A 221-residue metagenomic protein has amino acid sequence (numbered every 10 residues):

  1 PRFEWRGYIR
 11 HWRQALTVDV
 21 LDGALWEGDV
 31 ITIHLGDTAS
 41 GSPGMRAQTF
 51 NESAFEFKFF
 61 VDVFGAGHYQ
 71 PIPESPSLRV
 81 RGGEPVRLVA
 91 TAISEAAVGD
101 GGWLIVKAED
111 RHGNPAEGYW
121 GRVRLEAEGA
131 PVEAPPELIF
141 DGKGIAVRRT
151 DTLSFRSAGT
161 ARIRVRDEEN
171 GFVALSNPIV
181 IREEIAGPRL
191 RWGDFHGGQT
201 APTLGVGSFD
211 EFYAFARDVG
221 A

Functional and structural regions predicted by a protein language model:
P1-R87: Ser/Thr/Pro/Gly-rich, low-complexity intrinsically disordered stalk/linker tracts of secreted and surface-exposed
V20-D22, E95-A96, R149-S154: Extracellular/luminal low-complexity segments enriched in Ser/Thr/Pro
D29, V98-I105, A158-A161: Short, solvent-exposed loop/turn segments enriched in Ser/Thr/Gly
H34, K58-F60, I105-K107, R162-R166: Extracellular recognition modules
E52, P71-E117, A130, G171-R189: Short S/T/G/P-enriched beta-strand
R122-E137: Short amphipathic beta-strand segments in non-cytosolic proteins
A134-T150: Intrinsically disordered, low-complexity Pro/Gly/Ser/Thr-rich segments with frequent PxxP/GP/PP motifs and embedded
I145, T150-R162, D167-A221: An N-terminally biased module of ancient metal coordination in phosphate/nucleic-acid-related enzymes
